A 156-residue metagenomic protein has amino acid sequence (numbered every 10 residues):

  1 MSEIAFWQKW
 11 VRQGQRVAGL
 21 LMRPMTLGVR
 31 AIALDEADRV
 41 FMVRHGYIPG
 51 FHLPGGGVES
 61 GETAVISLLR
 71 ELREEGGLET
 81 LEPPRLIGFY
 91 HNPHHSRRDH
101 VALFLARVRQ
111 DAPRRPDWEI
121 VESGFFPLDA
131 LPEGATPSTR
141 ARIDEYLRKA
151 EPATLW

Functional and structural regions predicted by a protein language model:
M1-R30: Acidic, metal-coordinating catalytic segment for phosphate/diphosphate chemistry, firing primarily on the Nudix
M25, E82, R98-H100: Residue-level preference for beta-strand/loop junctions
L27-V29, D38, H100-A102, V121: Change "...and in nucleic-acid phosphodiester-cleaving endonucleases..." to "...and in nucleic-acid processing enzymes
I32, M42, L103-L105, F125: Conserved hydrophobic/aromatic beta-strand scaffold that supports enzyme active sites
D35-E75: Conserved Nudix-box catalytic region and its N-terminal flanking loop in Nudix hydrolases and closely related
P49-G50, D117-W156: Nudix hydrolase/Nudix homology domain
E79-G88: A short coil-to-beta-strand element that immediately follows conserved catalytic motifs
F89-R114, R142, A150: Active-site-adjacent beta-strand/loop module that shapes the phosphate/pyrophosphate-binding cleft
